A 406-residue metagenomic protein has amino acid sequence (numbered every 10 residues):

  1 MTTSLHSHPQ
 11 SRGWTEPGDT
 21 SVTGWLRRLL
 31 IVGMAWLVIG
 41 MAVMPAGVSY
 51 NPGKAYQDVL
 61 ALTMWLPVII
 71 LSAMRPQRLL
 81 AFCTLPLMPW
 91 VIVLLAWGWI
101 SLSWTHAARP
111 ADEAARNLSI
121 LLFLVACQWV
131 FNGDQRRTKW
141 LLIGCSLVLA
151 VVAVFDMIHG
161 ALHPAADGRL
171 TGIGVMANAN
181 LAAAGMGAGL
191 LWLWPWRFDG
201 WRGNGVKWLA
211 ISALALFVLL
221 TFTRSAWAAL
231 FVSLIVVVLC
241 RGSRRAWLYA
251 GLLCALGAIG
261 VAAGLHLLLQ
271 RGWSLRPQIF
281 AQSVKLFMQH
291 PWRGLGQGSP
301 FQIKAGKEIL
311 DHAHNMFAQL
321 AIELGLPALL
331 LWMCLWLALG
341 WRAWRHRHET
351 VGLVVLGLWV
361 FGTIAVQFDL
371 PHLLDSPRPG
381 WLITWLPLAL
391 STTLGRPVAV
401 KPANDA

Functional and structural regions predicted by a protein language model:
D19, L326-T363, T393-R396: Hydrophobic transmembrane alpha-helices and their immediate junctions
T20-L26, S72-P89, W196-L209, R241-Y249 (+1 more regions): Membrane-interface helix-loop-helix junctions at transmembrane boundaries of multi-pass membrane enzymes, predominantly
R27-S49, L62-E113, V151, V354 (+1 more regions): N-terminal hydrophobic segments of proteins, predominantly signal-anchor/transmembrane helices of inner/organellar
L87-A96, A107-V130, W140, S146: Aromatic-anchored transmembrane helix interface
W99, R136-D167, V175-R241, A338-R345 (+1 more regions): Alpha-helical transmembrane segments of multi-pass inner-membrane proteins
V154-I158, T221, V238-P277, Q282-Q289: A membrane-periplasm/extracellular boundary helix in multi-pass inner-membrane enzymes that assemble envelope glycans
Q270-A281, K285-Q289, R293-L324, A343: Long extracytoplasmic/lumenal interhelical loops at the membrane interface of multi-pass membrane proteins
L356-T363, H372-A406: Transmembrane alpha-helices of multi-pass inner-membrane enzymes
